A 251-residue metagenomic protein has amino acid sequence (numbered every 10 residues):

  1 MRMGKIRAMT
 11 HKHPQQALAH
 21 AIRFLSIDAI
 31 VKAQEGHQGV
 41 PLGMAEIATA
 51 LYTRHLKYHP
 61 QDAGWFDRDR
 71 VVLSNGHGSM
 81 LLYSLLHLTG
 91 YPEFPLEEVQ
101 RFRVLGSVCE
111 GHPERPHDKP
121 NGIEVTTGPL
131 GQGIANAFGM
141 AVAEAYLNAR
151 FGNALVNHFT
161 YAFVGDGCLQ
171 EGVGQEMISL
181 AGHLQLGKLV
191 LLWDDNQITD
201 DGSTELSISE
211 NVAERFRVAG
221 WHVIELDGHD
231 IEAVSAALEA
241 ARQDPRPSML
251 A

Functional and structural regions predicted by a protein language model:
R2-I27: Generic start-of-chain signal for non-secretory N-termini
A21-E35, D194-N196: N-terminal capping segment at the start of a domain
M44-L184: Cofactor-binding active-site loop characterized by glycine-rich and histidine/acidic residues
F66-D67, R242, A251: Terminal amphipathic helices with adjacent charged low-complexity linkers/tails
G78-M80, L169-E171, Q197-D201, E232-V234: Flexible loop/turn segments at secondary-structure boundaries
L88-T89, E176-S179, E205-E210, A241: Short secondary-structure boundary/capping segments
G152-V156, S203-A240: Conserved thiamine diphosphate
E171-D195, V234, R246-A251: A short alpha/beta connector and helix-capping loop motif
